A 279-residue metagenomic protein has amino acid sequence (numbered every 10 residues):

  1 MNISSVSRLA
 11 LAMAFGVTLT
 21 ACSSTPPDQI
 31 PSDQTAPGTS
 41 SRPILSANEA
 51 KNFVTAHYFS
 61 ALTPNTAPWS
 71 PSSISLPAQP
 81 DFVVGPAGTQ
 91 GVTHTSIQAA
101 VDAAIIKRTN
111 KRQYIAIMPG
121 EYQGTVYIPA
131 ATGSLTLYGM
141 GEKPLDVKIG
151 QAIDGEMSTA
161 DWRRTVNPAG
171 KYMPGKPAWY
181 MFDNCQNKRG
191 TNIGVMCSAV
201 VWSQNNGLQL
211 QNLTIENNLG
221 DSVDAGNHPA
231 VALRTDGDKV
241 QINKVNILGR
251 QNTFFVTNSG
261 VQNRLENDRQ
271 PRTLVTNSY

Functional and structural regions predicted by a protein language model:
T20-A21: C-terminal motif of bacterial Sec signal peptides marking the signal peptidase cleavage site
V84-A116: Acidic Gly/Asp/Thr-rich repetitive segments characteristic of extracellular carbohydrate-active and adhesion proteins
P86-Q90, H94, S134-H228: Right-handed parallel beta-helix/beta-spiral solenoid domain characteristic of secreted/periplasmic
G91, E121-G124, K143-L145, G207 (+5 more regions): Extracellular beta-strand scaffolds
T95-K107, Y122-A131, D268: Short, T/G/N/S-enriched strand-turn elements that build extracellular solenoid repeat scaffolds
M118, P129, Y138-M140, Q204 (+7 more regions): Feature marks extracellular polysaccharide-active and adherence modules
V126-P129, G150-Q151, A199-N206, S222-D224 (+2 more regions): Glycine-rich beta-solenoid repeat tracts in large extracellular/virion proteins
